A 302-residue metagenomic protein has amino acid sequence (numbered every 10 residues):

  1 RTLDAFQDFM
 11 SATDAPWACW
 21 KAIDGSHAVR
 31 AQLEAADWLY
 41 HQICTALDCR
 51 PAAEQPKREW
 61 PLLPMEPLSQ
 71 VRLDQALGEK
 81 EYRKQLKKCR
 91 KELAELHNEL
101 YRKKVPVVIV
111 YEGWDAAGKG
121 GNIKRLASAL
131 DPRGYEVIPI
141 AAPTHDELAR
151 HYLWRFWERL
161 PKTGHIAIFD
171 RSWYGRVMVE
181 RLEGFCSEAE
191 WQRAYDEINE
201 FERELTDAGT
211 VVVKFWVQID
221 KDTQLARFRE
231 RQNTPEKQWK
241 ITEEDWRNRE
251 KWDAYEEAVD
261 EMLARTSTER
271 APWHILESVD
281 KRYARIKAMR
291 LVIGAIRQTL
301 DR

Functional and structural regions predicted by a protein language model:
R1-R302: Glycine-rich phosphate-binding loop of ATP-dependent small-molecule kinases
